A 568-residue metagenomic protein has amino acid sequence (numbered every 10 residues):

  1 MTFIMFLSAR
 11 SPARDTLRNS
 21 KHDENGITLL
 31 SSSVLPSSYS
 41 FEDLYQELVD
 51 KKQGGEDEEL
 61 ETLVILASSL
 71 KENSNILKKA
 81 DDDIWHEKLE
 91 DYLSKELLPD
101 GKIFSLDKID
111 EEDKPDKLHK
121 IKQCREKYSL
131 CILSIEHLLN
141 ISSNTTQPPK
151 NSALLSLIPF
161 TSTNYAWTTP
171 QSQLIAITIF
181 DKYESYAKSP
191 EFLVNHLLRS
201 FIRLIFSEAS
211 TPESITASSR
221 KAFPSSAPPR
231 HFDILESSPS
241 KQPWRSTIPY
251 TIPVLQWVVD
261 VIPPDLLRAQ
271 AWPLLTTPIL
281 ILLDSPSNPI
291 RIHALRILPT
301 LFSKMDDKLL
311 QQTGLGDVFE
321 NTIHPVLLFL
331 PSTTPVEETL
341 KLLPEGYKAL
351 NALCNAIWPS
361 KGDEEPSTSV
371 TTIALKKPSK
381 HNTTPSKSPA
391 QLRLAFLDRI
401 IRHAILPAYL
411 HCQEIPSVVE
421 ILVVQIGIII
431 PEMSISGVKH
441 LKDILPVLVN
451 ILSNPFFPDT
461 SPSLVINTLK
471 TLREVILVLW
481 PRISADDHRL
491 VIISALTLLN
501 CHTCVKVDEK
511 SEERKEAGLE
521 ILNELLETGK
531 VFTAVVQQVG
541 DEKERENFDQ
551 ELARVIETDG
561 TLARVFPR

Functional and structural regions predicted by a protein language model:
T2-K79: N-terminal alpha-helical scaffolding segments that mark the starts of alpha-solenoid/helical-repeat architectures
V34-Y45, D81-E90, T146-L157, P190-L198 (+9 more regions): Core helices of alpha-solenoid repeat scaffolds
Q53-D57, L118, K122-E126, T163-Q171 (+13 more regions): Short coil/turn segments at helix-helix junctions and helix-capping linkers within large alpha-helical proteins
E56-I76, C124-I141, P170-F180, R230-F232 (+8 more regions): HEAT-repeat alpha-solenoid elements in large eukaryotic scaffold proteins
S69-I76, E96, D100, H137-T145 (+24 more regions): Residue-level signature of the C-terminal ends
K78, D82-Q123, K127, I135 (+2 more regions): Acidic, polar low-complexity intrinsically disordered regions
L106-P115, N144-V254, L310-L342, A349 (+1 more regions): Alpha-helical repeat/alpha-solenoid scaffolds of the HEAT/ARM/MIF4G superfamily and closely related elongated all-alpha
I179, H502-R568: Eukaryote-biased recognition of C-terminal alpha-helical segments
